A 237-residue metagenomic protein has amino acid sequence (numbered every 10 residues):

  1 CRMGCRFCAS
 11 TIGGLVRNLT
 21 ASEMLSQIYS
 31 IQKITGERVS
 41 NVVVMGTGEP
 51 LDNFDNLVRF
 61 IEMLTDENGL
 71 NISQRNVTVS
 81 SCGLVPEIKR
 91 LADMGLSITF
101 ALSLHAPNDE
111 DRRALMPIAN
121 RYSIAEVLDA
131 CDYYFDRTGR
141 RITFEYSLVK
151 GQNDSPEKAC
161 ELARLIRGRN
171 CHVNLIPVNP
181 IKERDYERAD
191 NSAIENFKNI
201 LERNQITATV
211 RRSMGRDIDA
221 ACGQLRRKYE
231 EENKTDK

Functional and structural regions predicted by a protein language model:
C1-S22: Canonical Radical SAM [4Fe-4S] cluster-binding loop centered on the CxxxCxxC motif and its immediate flanking residues
L15, Q74-R75, R211: Residue-level detector of family-conserved "landmark" positions at structurally sensitive sites
V16, G151, K182, R216-I218: Short secondary-structure capping/turn micro-motifs that flank functional sites
M24-Q27: Glutamine-centric residue-chemistry signal
S30-N41, G46-N204: Conserved AdoMet/S-adenosylmethionine-binding subsite of the radical SAM
G83, S213-M214: Short beta->alpha linker loops
L175, V210-R212: A structural preference for short, hydrophobic beta-strand core positions in alpha/beta folds
R203, G215-K237: Radical SAM enzyme core and accessory elements
